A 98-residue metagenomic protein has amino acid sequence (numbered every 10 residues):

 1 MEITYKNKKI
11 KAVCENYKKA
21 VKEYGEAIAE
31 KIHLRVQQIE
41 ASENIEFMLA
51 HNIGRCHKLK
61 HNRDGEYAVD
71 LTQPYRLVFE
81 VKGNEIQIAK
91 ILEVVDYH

Functional and structural regions predicted by a protein language model:
M1, A20, N44, R55 (+1 more regions): Glycine-rich, flexible loop/turn motifs
M1-V36: Arg/Lys-rich, positively charged N-terminal/basic patches that mediate binding to nucleic acids
E15-K19, D64, D96: A broad detector of the eukaryotic-type serine/threonine protein kinase catalytic domain
L34, G54, N62-D64, T72-P74 (+1 more regions): Short connector loops at helix/strand junctions that flank enzyme active sites, especially segments positioning acidic
A41-Y67: A short, surface-exposed loop/turn module that caps and links secondary-structure elements
Y67-H98: Enriched for short, Lys/Arg-rich terminal
